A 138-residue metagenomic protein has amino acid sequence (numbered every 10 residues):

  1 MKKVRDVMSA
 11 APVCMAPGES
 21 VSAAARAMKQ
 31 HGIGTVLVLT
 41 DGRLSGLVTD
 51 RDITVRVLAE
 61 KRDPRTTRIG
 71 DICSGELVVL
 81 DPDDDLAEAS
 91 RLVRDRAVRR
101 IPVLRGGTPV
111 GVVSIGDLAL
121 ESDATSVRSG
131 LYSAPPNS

Functional and structural regions predicted by a protein language model:
M1-A11, T49-V79, D85-R94, P109-S138: Tandem CBS (Bateman) regulatory domains
V7, A25-A27, T40-G42, E60-R62: Short hydrophobic/aromatic-rich motifs at helix boundaries and adjacent loops
C14-G32, L80-A97, V103-L104: The conserved cystathionine-beta-synthase
M28-H31, V36-D52, V93, I101-G116: A glycine-centered beta-loop-beta connector
